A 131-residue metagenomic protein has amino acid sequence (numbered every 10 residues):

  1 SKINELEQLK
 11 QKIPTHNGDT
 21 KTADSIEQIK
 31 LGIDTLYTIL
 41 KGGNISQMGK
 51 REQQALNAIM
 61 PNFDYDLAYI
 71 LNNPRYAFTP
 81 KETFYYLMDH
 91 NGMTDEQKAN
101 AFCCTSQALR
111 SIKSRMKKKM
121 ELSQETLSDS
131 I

Functional and structural regions predicted by a protein language model:
S1-K81: Membrane-proximal linker segments that couple transmembrane helices to downstream signaling/catalytic modules
S46-I131: Cytosolic nucleotide-binding catalytic cores of signal-transduction proteins
